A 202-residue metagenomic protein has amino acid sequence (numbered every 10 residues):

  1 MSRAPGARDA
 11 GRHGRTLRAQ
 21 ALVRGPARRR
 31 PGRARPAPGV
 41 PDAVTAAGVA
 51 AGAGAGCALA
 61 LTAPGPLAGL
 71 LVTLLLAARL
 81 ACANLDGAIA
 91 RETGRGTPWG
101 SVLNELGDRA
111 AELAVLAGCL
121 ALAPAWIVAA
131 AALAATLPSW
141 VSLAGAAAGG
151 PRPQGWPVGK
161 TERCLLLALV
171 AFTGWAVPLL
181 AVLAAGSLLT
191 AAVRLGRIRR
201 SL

Functional and structural regions predicted by a protein language model:
S2-R35, E105, R109-L202: A feature for the membrane-embedded catalytic helix bundles of lipid/isoprenoid biosynthetic enzymes
A34-A37, P64-G65, A90-R91, W156: Helix-boundary and loop/linker segments of multi-pass membrane transporters
P38-A46: Membrane-interface helix starts
T45-W99, A129-L133, A176-G186: Membrane-embedded alpha-helical segments that form the functional core of polytopic membrane enzymes, especially those
